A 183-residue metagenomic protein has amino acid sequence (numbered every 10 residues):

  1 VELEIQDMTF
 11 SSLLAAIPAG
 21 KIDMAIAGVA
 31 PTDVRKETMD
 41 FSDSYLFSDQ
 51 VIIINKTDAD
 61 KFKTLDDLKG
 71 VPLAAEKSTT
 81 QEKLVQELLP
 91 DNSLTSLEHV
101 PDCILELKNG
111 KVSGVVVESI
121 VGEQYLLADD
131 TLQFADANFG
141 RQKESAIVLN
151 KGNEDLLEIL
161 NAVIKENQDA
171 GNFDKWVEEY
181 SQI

Functional and structural regions predicted by a protein language model:
E2-D67, Q133-G140: Acidic, polar ligand-binding/catalytic clefts
E2-T9, A75-E76, N92-V100: Short beta-strand-to-loop elements that line the ligand-binding cleft of bilobed periplasmic-binding protein-like
I17-P18, L68, L107-K108, I147 (+1 more regions): Hydrophobic residues within well-ordered alpha-helices
G28-T38, L84-E87, K108-N109, S113-R141: A ligand-binding cleft/hinge motif common to bilobed small-molecule-binding domains
F47-I54, S119, E123-K165, I183: Periplasmic-binding protein-like
K56-T64, T95, G152-E158: Short helix-loop capping/hinge motifs at secondary-structure junctions, enriched in acidic/polar residues
T64-S78, S93: Short loop->beta-strand "edge-of-pocket" segments that line small-molecule binding or catalytic clefts across diverse
T80-L97, Q133-N138, I164-I183: Ligand-binding clefts/hinges and TM-proximal coupling segments of bilobed small-molecule sensing domains
